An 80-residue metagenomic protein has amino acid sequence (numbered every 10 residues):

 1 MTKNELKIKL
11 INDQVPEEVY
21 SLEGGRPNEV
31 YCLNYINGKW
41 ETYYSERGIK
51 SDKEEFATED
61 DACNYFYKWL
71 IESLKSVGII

Functional and structural regions predicted by a protein language model:
M1-G25, I80: Negatively charged, low-complexity tracts enriched in Asp/Glu with abundant Ser/Thr
N4, E55-S73: A short, charged, amphipathic alpha-helix used as a generic interaction element across diverse proteins
D13, Y35-K39, I79: N-proximal short alpha-helices
E18, E29, E41-T42, C63-Y65: Intrinsically disordered, low-complexity segments enriched in small/polar residues
E18, I36, F56-E59: Surface-exposed loop/turn and secondary-structure junction residues enriched for glycine/proline
S21-E23, Y44-R47, E59, W69: Residue-level signal for functionally critical sites in structured catalytic/ligand-binding pockets
G24-S51: Short aromatic-glycine-(Arg/Gly/Cys) micro-motifs in beta-strand/loop hairpins
S73-I80: Intrinsically disordered, low-complexity charged/polar segments
